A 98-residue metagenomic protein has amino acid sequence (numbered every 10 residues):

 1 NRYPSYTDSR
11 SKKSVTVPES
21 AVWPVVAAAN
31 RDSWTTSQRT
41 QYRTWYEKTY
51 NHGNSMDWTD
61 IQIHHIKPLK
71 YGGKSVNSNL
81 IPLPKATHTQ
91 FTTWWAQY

Functional and structural regions predicted by a protein language model:
N1-Q62, K67-Y98: Nuclease and nuclease-like effector domains acting on nucleic acids or nucleotide cofactors
